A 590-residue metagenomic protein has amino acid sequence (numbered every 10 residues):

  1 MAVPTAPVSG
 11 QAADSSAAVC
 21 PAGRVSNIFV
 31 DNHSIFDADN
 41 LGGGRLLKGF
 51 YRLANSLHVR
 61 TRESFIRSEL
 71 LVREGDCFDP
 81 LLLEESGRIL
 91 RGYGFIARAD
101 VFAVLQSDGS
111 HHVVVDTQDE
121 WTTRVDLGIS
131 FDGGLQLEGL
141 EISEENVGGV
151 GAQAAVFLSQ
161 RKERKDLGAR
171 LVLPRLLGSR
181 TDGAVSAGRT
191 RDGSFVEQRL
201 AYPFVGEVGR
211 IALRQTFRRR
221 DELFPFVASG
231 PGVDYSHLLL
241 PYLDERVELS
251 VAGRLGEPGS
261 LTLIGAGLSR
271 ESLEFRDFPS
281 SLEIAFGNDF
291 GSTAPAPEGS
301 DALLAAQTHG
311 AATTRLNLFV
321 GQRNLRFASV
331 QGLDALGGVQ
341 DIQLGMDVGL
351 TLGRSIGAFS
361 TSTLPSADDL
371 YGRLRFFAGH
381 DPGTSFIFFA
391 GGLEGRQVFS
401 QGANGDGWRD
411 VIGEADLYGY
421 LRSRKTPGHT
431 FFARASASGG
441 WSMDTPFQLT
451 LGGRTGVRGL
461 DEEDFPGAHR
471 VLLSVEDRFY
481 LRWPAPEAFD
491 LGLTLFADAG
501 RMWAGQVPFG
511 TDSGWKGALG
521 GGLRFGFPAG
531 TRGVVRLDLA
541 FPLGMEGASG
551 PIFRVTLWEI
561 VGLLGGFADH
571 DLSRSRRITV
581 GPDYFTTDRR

Functional and structural regions predicted by a protein language model:
V8-E144, A155-L173, S186-Q198, Y202 (+2 more regions): Periplasmic polypeptide-binding modules associated with outer-membrane biogenesis and secretion
A22-S26, H111, W121-V125, Q136 (+16 more regions): Outer-envelope beta-barrel architecture signal
Y51, L70, D347-R590: C-terminal transmembrane beta-barrel domains of outer membrane proteins
F102, G128, A155-S159, R170-V172 (+12 more regions): Transmembrane beta-strands of outer-membrane beta-barrel proteins
F131-D132, Q160-R161, R175, G188-D192 (+8 more regions): Replace "Gram-negative outer membrane beta-barrel proteins" with "bacterial and organellar outer membrane beta-barrel
D132-G134, R161-E163, T190-D192, V205-E207 (+12 more regions): Structural signature of outer-membrane beta-barrel domains
E138-V147, K165-G178, V196-E207, L213-Q215 (+7 more regions): Feature captures outer-membrane beta-barrel proteins of Gram-negative bacteria and organelles
V172-F278, L303: Transmembrane beta-barrel wall of Gram-negative outer-membrane proteins
